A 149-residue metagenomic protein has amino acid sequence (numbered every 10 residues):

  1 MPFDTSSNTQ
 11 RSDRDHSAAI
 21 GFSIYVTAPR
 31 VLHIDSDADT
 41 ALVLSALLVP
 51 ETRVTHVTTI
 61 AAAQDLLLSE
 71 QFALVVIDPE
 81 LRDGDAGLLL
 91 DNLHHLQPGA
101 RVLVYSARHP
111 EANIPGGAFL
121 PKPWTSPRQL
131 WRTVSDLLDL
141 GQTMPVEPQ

Functional and structural regions predicted by a protein language model:
P2-I20, G141-Q149: CheY-like receiver
Y25-A38, L44, H56, V75 (+1 more regions): Conserved acidic segment of CheY-like receiver
V43-L48, P115, L130: Short hydrophobic helical patches associated with two-component signaling proteins
H56-L74, D78: Acidic, metal-coordinating helix/loop segments flanking the phosphotransfer/catalytic sites of two-component signaling
L68-E70, N92-A100, R108: Conserved phosphotransfer cores of two-component systems
V76-H95: Conserved phosphotransfer microenvironments
L103-S106, K122: Hydrophobic/aromatic residues positioned on beta-strands within the core alpha/beta folds
W124-E147: C-terminal output helix
